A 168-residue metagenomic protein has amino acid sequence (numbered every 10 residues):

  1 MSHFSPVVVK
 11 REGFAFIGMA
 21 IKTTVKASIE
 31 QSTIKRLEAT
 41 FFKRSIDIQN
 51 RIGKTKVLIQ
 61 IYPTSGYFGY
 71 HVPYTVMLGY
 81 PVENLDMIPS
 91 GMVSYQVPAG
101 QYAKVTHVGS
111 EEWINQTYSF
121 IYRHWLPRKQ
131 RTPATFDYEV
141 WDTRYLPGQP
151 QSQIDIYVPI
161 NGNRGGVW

Functional and structural regions predicted by a protein language model:
M1-W168: A solvent-exposed interaction/effector surface
